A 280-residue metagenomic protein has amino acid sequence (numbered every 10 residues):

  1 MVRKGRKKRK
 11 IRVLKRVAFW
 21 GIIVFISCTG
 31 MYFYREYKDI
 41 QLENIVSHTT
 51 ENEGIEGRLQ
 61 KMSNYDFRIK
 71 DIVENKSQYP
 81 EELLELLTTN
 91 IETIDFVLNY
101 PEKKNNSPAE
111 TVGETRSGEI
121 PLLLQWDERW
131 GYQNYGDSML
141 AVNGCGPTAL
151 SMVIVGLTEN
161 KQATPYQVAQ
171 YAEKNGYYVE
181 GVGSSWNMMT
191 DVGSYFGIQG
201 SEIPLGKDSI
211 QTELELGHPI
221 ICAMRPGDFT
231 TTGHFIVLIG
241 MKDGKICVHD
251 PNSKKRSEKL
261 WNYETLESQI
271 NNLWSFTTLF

Functional and structural regions predicted by a protein language model:
M1-K15, F280: Short, Lys/Arg-enriched, disordered terminal segments
V2-R3, V13, W20, S27-K174: Active-site-adjacent structural segments surrounding the nucleophilic cysteine of cysteine proteases and isopeptidases
G30-D66, K70-V73, E110-T111, G118 (+2 more regions): Conserved active-site-adjacent core of cysteine acyl-enzyme catalytic domains
